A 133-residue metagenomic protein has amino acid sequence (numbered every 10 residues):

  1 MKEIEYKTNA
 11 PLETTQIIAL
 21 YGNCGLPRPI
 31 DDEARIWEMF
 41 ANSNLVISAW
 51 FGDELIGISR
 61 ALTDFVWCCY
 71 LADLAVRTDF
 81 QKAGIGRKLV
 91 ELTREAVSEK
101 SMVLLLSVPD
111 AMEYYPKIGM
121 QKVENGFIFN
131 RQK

Functional and structural regions predicted by a protein language model:
M1-D31, G126: Short amphipathic alpha-helix that is part of the acyltransferase structural core
L12, V66, D110-E113: Short alpha-helical
R35-L74: A conserved beta-strand-loop-helix scaffold within acyl/acetyltransferase catalytic domains
L74-V76, A111: Hydrophobic adenine-recognition pocket in adenosine-nucleotide-binding enzymes
F80, G84-L89: Conserved acetyl-CoA pyrophosphate-binding loop and the N-cap/start of the following alpha-helix in GNAT-like
R87, S101-Q132: Conserved active-site alpha-helix within GNAT-family acetyltransferase domains
